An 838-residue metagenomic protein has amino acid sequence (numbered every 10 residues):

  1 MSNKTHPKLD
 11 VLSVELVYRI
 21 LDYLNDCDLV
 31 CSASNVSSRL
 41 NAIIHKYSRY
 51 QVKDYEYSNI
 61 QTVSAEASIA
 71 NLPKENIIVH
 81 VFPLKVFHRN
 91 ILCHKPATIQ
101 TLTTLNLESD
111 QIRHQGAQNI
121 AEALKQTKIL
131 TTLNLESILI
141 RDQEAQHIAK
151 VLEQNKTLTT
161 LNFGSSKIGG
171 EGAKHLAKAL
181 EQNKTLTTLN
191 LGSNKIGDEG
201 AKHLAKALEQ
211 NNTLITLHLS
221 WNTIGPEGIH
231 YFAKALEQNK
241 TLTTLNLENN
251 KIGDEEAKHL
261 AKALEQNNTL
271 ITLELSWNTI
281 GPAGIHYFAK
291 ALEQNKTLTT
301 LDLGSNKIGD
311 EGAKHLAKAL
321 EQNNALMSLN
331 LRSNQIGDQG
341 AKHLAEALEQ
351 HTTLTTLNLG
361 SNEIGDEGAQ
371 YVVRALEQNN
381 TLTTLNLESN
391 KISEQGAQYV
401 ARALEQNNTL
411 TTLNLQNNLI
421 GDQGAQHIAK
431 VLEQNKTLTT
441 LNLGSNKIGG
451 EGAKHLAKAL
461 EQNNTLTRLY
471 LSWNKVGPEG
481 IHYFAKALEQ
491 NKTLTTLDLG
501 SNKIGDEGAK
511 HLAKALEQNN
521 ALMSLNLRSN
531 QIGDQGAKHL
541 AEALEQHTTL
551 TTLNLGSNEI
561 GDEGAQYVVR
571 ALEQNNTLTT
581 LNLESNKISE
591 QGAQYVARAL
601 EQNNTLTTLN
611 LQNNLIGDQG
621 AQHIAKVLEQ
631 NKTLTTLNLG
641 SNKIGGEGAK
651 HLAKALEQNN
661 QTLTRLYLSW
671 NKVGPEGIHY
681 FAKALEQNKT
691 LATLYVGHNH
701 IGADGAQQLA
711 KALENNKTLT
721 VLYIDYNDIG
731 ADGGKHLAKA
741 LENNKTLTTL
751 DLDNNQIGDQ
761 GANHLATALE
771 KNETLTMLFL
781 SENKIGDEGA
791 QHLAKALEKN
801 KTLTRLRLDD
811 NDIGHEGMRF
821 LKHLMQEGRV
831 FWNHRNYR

Functional and structural regions predicted by a protein language model:
M1-N35: N-terminal Skp1-binding subsegment of the F-box domain
V30-A33, I43, V52-K53, Q143 (+4 more regions): Intrinsically disordered, low-complexity regions enriched in proline, serine, glycine and charged residues
K53-T98: F-box-proximal linker/hinge
T103, E108-M777, S781-T804: Thr-biased low-complexity repeat/linker tracts and other Thr-enriched repetitive architectures
S781, H792-R838: Leucine-rich solenoid repeat scaffolds
